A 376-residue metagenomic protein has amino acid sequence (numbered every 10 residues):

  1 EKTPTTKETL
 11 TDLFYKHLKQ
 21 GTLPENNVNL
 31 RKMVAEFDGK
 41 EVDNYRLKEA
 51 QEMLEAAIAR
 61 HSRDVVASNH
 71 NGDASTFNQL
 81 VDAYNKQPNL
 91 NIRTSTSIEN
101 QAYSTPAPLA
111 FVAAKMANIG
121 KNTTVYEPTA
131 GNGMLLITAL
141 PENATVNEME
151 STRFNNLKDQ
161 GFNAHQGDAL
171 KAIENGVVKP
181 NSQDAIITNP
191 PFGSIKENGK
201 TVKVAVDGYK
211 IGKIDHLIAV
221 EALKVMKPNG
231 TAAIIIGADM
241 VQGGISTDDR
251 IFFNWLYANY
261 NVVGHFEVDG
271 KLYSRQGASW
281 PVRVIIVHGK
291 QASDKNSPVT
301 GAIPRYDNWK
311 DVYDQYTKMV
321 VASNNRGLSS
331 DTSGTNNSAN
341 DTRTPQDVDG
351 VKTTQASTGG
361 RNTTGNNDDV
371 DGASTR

Functional and structural regions predicted by a protein language model:
E1-E8, V321-R376: Glycine- and charge-rich intrinsically disordered segments
T6-N156: Class I S-adenosyl-L-methionine
A110-L140, G167-I173, K179-A205, H216 (+1 more regions): Conserved proline-anchored active-site loop of SAM-dependent methyltransferases that bridges a beta-strand
T145, H165, F266: General small-molecule cofactor/ligand-binding pocket signal
N155-A164: Short, conserved SAM-binding/catalytic segment of Class I S-adenosyl-L-methionine-dependent methyltransferases
L170-E174, G270-R275: A short acidic, often aromatic-flanked loop/helix-cap motif at beta-alpha or helix-coil junctions that lines enzyme
K210-Y273, V284-I286: Conserved Class I SAM-dependent methyltransferase catalytic core
S274-N337, R343: Flexible, glycine-/basic-rich loop-and-beta segments that form/coincide with the SAM-dependent methyltransferase
